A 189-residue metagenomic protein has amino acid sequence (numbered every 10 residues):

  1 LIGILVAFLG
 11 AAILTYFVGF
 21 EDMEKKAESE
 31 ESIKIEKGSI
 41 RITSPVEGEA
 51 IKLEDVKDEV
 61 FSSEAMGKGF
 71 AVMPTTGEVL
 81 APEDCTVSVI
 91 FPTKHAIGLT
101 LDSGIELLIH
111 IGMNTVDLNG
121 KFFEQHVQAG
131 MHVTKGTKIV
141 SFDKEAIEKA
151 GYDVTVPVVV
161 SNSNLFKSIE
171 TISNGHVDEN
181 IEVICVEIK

Functional and structural regions predicted by a protein language model:
L1-K37: Transmembrane alpha-helical segments and their short flanking loops that form helix-hairpins/helix-helix interfaces
G38-I42, F70-H95: Short, glycine/small-residue-enriched coil/turn segments at secondary-structure junctions
S44, G48-A50, L80-V87, V127-F142 (+1 more regions): Short, well-structured beta-strand-loop connectors
L53-D58, I90-H95, K144: Short, conserved beta-turn/loop elements at beta-strand boundaries and strand-helix junctions
D55-E78: Short glycine/threonine/proline-enriched tight-turn/helix- or strand-capping micro-motif at secondary-structure
T86-V116: Zn2+-dependent peptidoglycan hydrolase active-site motif and core
I109-T134, S168-H176: Short histidine-centered loop motifs in beta-beta connectors
T137-T171, H176, C185-E187: Conserved, short, structured surface segments that act as functional micro-motifs
